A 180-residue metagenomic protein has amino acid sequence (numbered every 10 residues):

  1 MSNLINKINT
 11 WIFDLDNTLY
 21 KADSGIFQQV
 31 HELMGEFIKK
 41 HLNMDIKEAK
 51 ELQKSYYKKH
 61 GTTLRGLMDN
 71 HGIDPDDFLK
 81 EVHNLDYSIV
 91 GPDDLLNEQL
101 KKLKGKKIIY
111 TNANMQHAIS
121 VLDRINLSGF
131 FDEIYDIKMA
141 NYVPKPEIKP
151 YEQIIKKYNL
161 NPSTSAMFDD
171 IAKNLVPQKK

Functional and structural regions predicted by a protein language model:
L4-F13, T18-L95, Q116: N-terminal helical cap/lid subdomain that shapes the substrate entry/recognition surface in HAD-like hydrolases
L4-N6, L103-G105, Y158-T164: Glycine-rich phosphate-binding loop signature in dinucleotide/nucleotide-binding domains
T10-I12, I108, S165-A166: Hydrophobic "anchor" residues on beta-strands that sit immediately upstream of conserved functional sites
G66, Q99-K102, P177: Well-formed, non-transmembrane alpha-helical positions, independent of function
D69-G72, L103-K106, K180: Short glycine/proline-enriched coil/turn segments at helix->beta-strand junctions
D77-G91, L96-I125, F131-I137: Substrate-recognition element of Asp-dependent hydrolases with the DxDx(T/V) motif
N114-A166, A172, V176: Substrate-recognition "cap/lid" segment bordering the active-site pocket of phosphatases
